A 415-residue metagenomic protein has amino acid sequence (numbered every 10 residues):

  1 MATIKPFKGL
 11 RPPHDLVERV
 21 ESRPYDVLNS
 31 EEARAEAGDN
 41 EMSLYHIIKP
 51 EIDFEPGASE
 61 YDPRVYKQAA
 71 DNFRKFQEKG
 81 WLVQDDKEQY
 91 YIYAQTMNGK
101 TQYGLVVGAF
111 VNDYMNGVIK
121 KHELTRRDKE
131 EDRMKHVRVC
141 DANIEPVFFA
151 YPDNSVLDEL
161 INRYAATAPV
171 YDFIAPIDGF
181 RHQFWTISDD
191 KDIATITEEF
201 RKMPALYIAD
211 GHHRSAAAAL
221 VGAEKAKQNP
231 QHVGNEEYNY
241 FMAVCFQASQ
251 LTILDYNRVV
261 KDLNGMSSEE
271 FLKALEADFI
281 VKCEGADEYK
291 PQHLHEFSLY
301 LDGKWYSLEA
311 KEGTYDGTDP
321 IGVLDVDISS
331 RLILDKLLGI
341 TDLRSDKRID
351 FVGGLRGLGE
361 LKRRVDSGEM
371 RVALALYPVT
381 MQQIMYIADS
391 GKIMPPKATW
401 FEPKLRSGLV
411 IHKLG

Functional and structural regions predicted by a protein language model:
M1-G415: Surface-exposed, charge/polar-rich loops and edge strands
